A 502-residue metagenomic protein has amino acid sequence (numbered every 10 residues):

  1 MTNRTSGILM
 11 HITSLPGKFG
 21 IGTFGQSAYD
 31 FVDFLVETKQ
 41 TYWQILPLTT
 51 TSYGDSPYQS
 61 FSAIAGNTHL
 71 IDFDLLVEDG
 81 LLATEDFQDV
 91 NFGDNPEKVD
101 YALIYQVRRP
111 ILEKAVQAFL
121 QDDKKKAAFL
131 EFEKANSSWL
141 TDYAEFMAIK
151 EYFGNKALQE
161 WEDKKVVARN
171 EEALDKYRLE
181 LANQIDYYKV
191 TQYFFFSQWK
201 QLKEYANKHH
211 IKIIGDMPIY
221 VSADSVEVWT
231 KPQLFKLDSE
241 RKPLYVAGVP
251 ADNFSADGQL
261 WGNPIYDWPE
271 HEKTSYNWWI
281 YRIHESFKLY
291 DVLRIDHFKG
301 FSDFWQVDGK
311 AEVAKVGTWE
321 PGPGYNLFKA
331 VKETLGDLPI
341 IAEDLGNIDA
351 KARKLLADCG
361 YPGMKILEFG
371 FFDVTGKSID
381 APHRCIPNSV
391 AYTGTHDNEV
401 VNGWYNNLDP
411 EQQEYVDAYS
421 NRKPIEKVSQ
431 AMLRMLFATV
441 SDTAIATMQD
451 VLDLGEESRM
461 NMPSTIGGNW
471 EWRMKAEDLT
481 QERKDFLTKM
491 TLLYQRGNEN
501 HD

Functional and structural regions predicted by a protein language model:
M1-Q26, D30, T38-K39: Mature N-terminal, pre-catalytic/accessory segment of carbohydrate-active enzymes
H11, D55-Q192, F196, V221-I445 (+2 more regions): Alpha-amylase-like alpha-glycosidases and glucanotransferases acting on alpha-linked glucans and related
Q26-D33, S197-Y205, W279-Y281, V428-M432: Short alpha-helical segments and helix-capping/turn motifs at coil-helix boundaries
Q26-T51, L289-Y290: Catalytic domains of carbohydrate-active enzymes, especially glycoside hydrolases
V36, W199-H209, K332, L356-A357: Surface-exposed amphipathic alpha-helices with a cationic face
E37, A148, K165-A168, A173 (+4 more regions): Domain-scale activation on soluble regions of proteins
L46, K212-I214, P218, V292 (+1 more regions): Outer-envelope exported proteins of Gram-negative bacteria
Y188-V221: Conserved, well-ordered alpha-helix/loop/beta-strand core segments that scaffold catalytic motifs
